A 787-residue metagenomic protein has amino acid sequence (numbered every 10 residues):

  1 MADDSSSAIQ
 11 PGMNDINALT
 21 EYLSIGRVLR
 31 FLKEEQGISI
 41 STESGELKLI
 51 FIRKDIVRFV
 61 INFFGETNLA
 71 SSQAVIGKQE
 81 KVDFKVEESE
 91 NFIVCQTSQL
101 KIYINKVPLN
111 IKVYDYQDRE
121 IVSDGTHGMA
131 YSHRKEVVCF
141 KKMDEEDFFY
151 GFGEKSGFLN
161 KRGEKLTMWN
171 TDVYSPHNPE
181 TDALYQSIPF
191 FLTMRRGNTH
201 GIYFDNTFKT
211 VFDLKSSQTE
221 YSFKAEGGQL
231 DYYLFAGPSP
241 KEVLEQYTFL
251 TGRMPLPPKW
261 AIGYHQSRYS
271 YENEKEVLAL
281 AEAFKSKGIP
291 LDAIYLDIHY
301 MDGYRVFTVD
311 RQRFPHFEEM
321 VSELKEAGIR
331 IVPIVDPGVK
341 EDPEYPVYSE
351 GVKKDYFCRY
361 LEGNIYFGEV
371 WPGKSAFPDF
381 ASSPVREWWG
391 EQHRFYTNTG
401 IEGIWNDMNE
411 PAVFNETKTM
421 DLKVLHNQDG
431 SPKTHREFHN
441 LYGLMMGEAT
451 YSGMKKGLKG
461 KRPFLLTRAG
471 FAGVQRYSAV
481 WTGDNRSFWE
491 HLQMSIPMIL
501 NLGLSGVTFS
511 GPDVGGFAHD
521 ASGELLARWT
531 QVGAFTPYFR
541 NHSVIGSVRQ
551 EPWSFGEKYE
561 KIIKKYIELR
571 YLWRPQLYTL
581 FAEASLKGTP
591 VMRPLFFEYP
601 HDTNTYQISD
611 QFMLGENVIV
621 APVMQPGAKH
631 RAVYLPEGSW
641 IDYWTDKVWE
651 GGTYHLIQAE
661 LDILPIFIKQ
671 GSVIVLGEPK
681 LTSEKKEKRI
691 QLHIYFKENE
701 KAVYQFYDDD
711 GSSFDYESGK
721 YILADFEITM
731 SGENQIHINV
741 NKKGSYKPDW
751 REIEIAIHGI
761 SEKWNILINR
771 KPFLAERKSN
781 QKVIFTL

Functional and structural regions predicted by a protein language model:
M1-T251, P255-W260, S267-Y269, E274-E282 (+11 more regions): N-terminal accessory segment at the very beginning of proteins
T42, A183-L184, F223-A225, P240 (+26 more regions): Active-site-proximal structural scaffolding
E43, E88-N91, Q96-S98, V107 (+13 more regions): Short, well-ordered loop/turn elements at secondary-structure boundaries
L49, Q99, F190, F284 (+9 more regions): Conserved structural-core and active-site-/substrate-pathway-adjacent residues in large, well-folded domains of enzymes
N62-F64, P290-I563, E598-P600: Aromatic- and carboxylate-enriched substrate-binding clefts and catalytic-loop regions of carbohydrate-active enzymes
K106-P108, A183-Y185, A225-G227, K259 (+10 more regions): Short, solvent-exposed loop/turn segments at the edges of secondary structure
M254-S267, N364-S375: N-terminal small/glycine-rich loop or linker at the start of catalytic domains across soluble metabolic enzymes
Y451-P463, G470-W481, M494-S495, L502-P512 (+2 more regions): Catalytic core of carbohydrate-active enzymes
